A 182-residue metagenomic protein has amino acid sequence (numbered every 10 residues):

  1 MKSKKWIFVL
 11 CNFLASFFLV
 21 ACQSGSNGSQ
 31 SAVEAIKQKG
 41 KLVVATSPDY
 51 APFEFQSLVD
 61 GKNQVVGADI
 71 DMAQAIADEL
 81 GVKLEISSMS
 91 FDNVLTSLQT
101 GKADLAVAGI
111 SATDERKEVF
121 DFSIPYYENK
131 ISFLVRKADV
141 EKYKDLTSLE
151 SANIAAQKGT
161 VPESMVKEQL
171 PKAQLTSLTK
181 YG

Functional and structural regions predicted by a protein language model:
M1-L10: Bacterial N-terminal signal peptides that target proteins for export
F18-A21: C-terminal motif of bacterial Sec signal peptides marking the signal peptidase cleavage site
Q23-G25: Bacterial signal peptide processing site
Q30-G109: Extracytoplasmic small-molecule ligand-binding "clamshell" domains of the periplasmic binding protein/Venus flytrap
G40-T46, L146-G159, A173-L175: Short loop->beta-strand "edge-of-pocket" segments that line small-molecule binding or catalytic clefts across diverse
S47-Y50, L58, D92, S111-A112 (+5 more regions): Solvent-exposed coil/turn segments that connect beta secondary-structure elements in extracytoplasmic/periplasmic
M72, N129, P162-M165: Hydrophobic alpha-helical segments typical of transmembrane helices and their membrane-interface/capping positions
Q74, K83-S148: Acidic, polar ligand-binding/catalytic clefts
